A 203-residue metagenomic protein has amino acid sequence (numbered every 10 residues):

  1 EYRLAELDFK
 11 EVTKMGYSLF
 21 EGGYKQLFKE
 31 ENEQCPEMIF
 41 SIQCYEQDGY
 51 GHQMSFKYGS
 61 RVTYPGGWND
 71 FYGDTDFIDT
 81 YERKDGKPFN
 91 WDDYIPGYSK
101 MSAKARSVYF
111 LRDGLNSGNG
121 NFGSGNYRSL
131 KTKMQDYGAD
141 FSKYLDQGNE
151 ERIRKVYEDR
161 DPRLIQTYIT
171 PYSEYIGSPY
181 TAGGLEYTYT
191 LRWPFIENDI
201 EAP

Functional and structural regions predicted by a protein language model:
E1-Y189: An aromatic- and glycine-enriched ligand-binding surface/loop that stacks and positions planar moieties
G184-P203: Active-site beta-strand/loop architecture of penicillin-binding DD-peptidases
